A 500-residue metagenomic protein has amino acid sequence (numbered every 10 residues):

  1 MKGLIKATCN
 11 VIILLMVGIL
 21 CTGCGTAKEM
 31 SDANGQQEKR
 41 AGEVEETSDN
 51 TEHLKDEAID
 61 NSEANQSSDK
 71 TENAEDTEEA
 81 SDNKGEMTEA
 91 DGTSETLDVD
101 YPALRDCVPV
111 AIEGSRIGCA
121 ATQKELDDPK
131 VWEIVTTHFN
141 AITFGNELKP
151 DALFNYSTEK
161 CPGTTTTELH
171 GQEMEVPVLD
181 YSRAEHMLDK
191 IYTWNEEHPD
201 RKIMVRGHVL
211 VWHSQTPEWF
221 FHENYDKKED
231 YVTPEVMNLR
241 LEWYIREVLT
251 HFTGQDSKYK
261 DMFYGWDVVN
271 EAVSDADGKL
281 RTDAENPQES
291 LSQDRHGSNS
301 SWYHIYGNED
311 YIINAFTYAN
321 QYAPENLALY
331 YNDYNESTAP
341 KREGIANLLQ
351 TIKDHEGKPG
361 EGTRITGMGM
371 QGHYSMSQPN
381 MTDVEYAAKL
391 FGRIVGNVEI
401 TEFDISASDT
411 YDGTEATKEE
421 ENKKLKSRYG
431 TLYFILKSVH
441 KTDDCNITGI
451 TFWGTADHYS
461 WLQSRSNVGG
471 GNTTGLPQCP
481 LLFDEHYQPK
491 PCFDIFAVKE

Functional and structural regions predicted by a protein language model:
M1-I12: Bacterial N-terminal signal peptides that target proteins for export
L20-G23: C-terminal motif of bacterial Sec signal peptides marking the signal peptidase cleavage site
G25-D32: Bacterial lipoprotein signal-peptidase II cleavage site
M87-A141, Y156-S157: N-terminal carbohydrate-binding accessory modules
P102-A103, V110-S115, A120, L126-W132 (+2 more regions): Noncatalytic carbohydrate-binding groove/subsite architecture in carbohydrate-active enzymes
R105, T137-Y330, Y334-E336, G396 (+1 more regions): Substrate-binding cleft and catalytic face of glycoside hydrolase catalytic domains, especially the flexible beta-alpha
I142, W266, M368, I450 (+1 more regions): Conserved, mostly hydrophobic/aromatic
F154, E271-I305, Y318, D383-E399 (+1 more regions): Aromatic-rich peripheral "rim/lid" segments of glycoside hydrolase catalytic domains that contact and position glycan
